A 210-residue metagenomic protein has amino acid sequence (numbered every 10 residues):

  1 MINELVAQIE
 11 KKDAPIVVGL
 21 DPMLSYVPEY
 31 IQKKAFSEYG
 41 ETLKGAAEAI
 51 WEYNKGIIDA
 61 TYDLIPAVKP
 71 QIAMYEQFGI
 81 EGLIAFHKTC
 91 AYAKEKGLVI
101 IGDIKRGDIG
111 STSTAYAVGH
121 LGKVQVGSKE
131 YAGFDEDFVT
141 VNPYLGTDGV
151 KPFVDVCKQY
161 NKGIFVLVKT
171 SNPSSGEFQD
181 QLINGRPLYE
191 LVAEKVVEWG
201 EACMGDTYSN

Functional and structural regions predicted by a protein language model:
M1-A60: N-terminal glycine-rich anion-binding loop in soluble enzyme alpha/beta folds
I16, I100-G102, I164: Hydrophobic beta-strand scaffold residues
V18, V68, D103, V139: Conserved, mostly hydrophobic/aromatic
G45-A46, P70-G82: Glycine-rich, proline-tolerant flexible connector loops at the mouths of alpha/beta enzymes
I58-I65, Y92-E95, V154-Y160: Acidic (Asp/Glu)-rich catalytic clusters
A73-Q77, V99-S113: Conserved PLP phosphate-binding loop immediately N-terminal to the Schiff-base lysine helix in PLP-dependent enzymes
G82-G102: Alpha-helix-loop-beta-strand connector modules within alpha/beta enzyme cores
D108-N210: Conserved anion-binding
